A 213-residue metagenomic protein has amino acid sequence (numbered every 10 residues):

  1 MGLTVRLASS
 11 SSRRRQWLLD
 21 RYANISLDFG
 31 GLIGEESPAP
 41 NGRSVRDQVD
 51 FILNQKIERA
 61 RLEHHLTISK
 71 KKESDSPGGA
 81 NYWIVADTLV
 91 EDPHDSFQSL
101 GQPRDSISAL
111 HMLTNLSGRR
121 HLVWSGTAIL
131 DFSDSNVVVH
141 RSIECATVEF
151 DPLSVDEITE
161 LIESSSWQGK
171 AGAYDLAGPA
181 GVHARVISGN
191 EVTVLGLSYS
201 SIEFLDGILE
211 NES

Functional and structural regions predicted by a protein language model:
M1-A23: N-terminal beta1-alpha1 ligand-phosphate binding loop
G2-L3, R43-S213: Anionic-ligand binding patches
Y22-I25, N211: Short aromatic/hydrophobic-glycine micro-motifs
N24-P38: A short beta-strand-loop structural module common to alpha/beta enzyme folds
